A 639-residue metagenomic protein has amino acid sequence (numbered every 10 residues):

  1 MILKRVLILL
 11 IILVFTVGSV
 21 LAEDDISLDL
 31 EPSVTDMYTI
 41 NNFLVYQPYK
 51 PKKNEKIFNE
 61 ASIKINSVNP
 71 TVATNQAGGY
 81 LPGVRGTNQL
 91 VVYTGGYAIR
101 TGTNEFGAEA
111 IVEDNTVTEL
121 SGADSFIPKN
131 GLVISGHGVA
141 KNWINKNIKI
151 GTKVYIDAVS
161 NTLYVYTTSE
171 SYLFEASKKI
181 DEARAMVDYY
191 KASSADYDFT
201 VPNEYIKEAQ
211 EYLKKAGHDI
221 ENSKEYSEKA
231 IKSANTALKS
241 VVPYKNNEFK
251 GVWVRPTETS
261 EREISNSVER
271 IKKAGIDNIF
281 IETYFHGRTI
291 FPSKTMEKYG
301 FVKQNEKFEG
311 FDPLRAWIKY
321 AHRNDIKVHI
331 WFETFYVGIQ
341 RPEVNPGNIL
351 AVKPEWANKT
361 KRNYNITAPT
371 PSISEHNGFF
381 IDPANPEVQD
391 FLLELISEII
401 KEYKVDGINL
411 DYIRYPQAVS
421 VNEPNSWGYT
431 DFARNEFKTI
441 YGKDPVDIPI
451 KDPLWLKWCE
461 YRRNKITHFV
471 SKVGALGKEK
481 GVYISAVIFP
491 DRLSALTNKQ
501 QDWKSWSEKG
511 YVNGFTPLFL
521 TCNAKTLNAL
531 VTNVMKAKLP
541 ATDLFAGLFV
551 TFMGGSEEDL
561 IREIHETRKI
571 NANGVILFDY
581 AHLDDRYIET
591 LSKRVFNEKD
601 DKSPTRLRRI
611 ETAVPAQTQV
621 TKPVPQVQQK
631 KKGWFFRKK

Functional and structural regions predicted by a protein language model:
E23-A274: Mature N-terminal, pre-catalytic/accessory segment of carbohydrate-active enzymes
G151, A230, Y511-A529, V534 (+1 more regions): Substrate-binding cleft of secreted/luminal carbohydrate-active enzymes
N247-V252, T259, I330-E402: Active-site-adjacent "subsite" loops/lids of carbohydrate-active enzymes
K250-T259, E297-G310, S374-L393, L454-K465 (+2 more regions): The substrate-binding groove and active-site-proximal loops of carbohydrate-active enzymes, especially glycoside
I264-T289, E402-D406, Y511-F515, G574: Catalytic domains of carbohydrate-active enzymes, especially glycoside hydrolases
A274-G310: Aromatic-lined carbohydrate-binding/catalytic grooves of carbohydrate-active enzymes
F291-V302, Y336-S372, Y412-I448: Aromatic- and acidic-residue-enriched segments that line the glycan-binding/catalytic groove of carbohydrate-active
S426-G555: Glycoside hydrolase catalytic-domain groove-lining segments
